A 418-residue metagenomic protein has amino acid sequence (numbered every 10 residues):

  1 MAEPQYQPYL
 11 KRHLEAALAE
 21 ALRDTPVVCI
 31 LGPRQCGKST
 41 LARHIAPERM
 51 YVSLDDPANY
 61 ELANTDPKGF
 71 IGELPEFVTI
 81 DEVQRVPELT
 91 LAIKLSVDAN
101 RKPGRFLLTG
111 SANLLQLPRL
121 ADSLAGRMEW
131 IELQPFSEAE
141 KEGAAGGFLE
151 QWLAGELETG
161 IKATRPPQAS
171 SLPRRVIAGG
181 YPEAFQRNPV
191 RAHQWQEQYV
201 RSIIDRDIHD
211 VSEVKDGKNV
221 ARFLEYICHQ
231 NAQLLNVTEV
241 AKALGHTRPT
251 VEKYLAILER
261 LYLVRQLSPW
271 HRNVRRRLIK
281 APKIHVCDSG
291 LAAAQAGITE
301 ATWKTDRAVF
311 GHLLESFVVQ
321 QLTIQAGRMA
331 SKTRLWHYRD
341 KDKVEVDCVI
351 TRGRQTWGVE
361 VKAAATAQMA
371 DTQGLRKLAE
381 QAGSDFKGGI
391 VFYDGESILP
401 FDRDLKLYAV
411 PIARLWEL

Functional and structural regions predicted by a protein language model:
M1-A19: N-terminal pre-Walker A segment at the start of P-loop NTPase domains
A2-P4, P118-Q233: Interdomain motor-coupling "hinge/lid" segment immediately C-terminal to the ATP-binding subdomain of NTP-driven enzymes
E3, F185-T356: Accessory nucleic acid-recognition modules appended to NTPase machines
I30: Hydrophobic anchor at the beta1->P-loop junction of P-loop NTPases
K38-S39: Conserved lysine of the Walker
R49-F77: Short glycine-rich substrate-engagement loop in P-loop NTPases that contacts/grips substrate
T90-L108, A112-L114, A121-S123: Conserved catalytic/switch belt of AAA+ P-loop NTPases
D394-L418: Domain-level recognition of nuclease-like catalytic cores that cleave nucleotide substrates
